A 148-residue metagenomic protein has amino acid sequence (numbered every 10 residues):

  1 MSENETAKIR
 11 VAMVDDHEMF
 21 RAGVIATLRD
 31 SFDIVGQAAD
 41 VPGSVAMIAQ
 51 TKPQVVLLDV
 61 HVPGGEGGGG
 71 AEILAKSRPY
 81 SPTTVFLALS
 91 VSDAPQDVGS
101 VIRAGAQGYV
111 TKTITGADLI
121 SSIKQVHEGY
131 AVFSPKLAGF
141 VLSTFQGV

Functional and structural regions predicted by a protein language model:
M1-R10: Non-catalytic signal-transmission and effector/linker regions of two-component phosphorelay proteins
I9, E18-G36: Two-component/phosphorelay signaling modules centered on CheY-like receiver
D16, L89-D93, K112-I114: Conserved active-site segment of CheY-like receiver
F32-V41, M47: Short hydrophobic/Thr-rich beta-strand motif most characteristic of the beta2 strand and flanking loop of CheY-like
A46, G67-T83: Short amphipathic alpha-helix used as the core "switch/output" element in two-component signaling
Q54, H61-G64: The short loop immediately C-terminal to the conserved phospho-acceptor aspartate in CheY-like receiver
D59-H61, S90: Active-site residues of response regulator receiver
Q96-R103, G108-V148: Short, flexible helix-to-coil linker/hinge segments that flank and couple to helix-turn-helix
